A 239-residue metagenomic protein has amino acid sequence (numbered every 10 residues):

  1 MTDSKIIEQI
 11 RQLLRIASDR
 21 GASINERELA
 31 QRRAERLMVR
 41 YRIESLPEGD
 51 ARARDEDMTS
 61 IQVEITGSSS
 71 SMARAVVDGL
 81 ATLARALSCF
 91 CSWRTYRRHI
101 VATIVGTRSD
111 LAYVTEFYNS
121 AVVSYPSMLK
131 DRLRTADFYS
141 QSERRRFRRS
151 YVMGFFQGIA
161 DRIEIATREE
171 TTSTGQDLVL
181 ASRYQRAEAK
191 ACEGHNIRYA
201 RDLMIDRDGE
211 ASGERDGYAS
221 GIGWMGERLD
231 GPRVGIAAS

Functional and structural regions predicted by a protein language model:
M1-I61: Long alpha-helical, hydrophobic tracts
K5, V39-S239: Long, charge-patterned amphipathic interaction tracts in eukaryotic proteins
